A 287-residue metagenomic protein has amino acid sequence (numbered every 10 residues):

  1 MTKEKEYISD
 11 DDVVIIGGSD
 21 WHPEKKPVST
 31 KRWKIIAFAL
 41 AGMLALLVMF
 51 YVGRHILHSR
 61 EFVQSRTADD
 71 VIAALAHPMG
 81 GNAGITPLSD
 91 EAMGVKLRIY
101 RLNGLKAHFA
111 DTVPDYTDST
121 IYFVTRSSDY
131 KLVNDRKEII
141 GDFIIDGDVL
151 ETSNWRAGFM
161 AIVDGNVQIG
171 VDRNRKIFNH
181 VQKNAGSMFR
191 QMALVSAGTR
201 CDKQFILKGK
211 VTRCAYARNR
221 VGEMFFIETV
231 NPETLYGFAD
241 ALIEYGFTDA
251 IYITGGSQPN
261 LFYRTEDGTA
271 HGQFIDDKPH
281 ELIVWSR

Functional and structural regions predicted by a protein language model:
T2-S153: Zymogen propeptides
A83, V95, W155-A157, F189 (+2 more regions): Short beta-strand-initiation
L102-L105, T117-T120, I162-N166, N219-G222: Short, solvent-exposed coil/turn segments at beta-strand boundaries
I121-F123, G158-F159, N166-I169, M192-A193 (+4 more regions): Structural motif
T125-R126, K131-K203: Active-site-adjacent helix-turn-beta-strand microarchitecture at beta-sheet edges that either contains or buttresses
Y130, S257-Q258: Gly/Ser/Thr-rich loops at beta-strand to alpha-helix junctions that form or flank small-molecule/cofactor-binding
D135-S153, I206-K210, R218, E223-D249 (+1 more regions): Conserved, well-ordered active-site substructure
